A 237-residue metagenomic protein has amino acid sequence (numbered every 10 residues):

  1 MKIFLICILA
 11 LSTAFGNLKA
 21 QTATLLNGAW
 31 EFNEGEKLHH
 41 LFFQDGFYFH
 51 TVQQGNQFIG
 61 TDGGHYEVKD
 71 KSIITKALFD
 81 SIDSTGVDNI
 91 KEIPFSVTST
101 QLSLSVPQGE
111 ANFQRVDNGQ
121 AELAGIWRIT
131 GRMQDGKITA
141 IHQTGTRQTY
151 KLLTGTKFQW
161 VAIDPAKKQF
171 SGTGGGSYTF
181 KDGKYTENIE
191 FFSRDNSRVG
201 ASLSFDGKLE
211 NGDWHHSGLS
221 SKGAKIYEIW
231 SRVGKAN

Functional and structural regions predicted by a protein language model:
F4-T13: Sec-dependent N-terminal signal peptides
F15-T173, K184-N237: Lipid interaction determinants
G175-K181: Beta-propeller blade signature
